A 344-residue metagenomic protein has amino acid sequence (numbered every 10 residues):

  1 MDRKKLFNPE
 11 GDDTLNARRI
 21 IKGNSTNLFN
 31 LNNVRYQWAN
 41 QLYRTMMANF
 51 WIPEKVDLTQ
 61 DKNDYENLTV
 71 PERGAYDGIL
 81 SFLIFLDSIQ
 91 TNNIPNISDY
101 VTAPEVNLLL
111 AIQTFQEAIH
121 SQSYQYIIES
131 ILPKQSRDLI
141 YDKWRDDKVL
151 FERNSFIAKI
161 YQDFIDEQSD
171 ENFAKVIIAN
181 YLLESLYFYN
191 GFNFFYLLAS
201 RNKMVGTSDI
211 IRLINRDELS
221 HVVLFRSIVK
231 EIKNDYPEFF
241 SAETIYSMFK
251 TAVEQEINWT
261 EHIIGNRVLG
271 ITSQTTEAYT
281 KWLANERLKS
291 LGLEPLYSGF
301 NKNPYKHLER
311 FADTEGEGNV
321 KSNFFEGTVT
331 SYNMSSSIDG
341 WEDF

Functional and structural regions predicted by a protein language model:
M1-D61, E66-L68, E72, P104-L108 (+1 more regions): Extreme N-terminal leader/anchor segments
D2-S25, P237-F344: Extended, helix-rich structural scaffolds rather than catalytic motifs
T59-F82, D99-V101, I140-L182, A199-V205 (+2 more regions): Acidic/His metal-coordination segments adjacent to aromatic residues that form catalytic metal sites in metalloenzymes
G78-S81, L108, F115, D209 (+1 more regions): A generic "alpha-helical surface" signal
L83-T91, Q113-Y124, I128, D147-S155 (+5 more regions): Alpha-helical transition-metal enzyme core signature, strongest for iron centers
Q90, N96-I165: Long, hydrophobic, well-ordered secondary-structure blocks that form the structural core and pocket-lining surfaces
N96-L108, E129-D138, F164-I177, N193-L213 (+2 more regions): Inter-helical turn/loop segments and adjacent helix faces that build the functional surface of alpha-helical bundle
